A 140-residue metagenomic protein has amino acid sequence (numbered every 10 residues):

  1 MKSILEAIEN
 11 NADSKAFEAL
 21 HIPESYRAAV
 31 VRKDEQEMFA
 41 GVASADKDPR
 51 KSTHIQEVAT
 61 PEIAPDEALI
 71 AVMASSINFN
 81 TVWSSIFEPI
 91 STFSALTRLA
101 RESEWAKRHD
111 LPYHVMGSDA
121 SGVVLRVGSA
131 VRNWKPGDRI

Functional and structural regions predicted by a protein language model:
I4-I22, Q36-A74, F79, Y113-V115: A short N-terminal beta-strand-loop micro-motif at the entrance of redox/enzyme domains
I22-A29: Short structural boundary motif marking the start of a folded domain
V30-R32, I86, V124: Residue-level signal for short segments within beta-strands and strand-turn junctions of well-structured beta-sheet
A40, S84, W134-P136: Short linear functional motifs in flexible/disordered or boundary regions
A43-K47, F87, I140: Short intrinsically disordered coil segments
A59-S76, I90-I140: Glycine-rich beta-strand-centered segment in the early N-terminal region that forms part of a ligand/cofactor-binding
F79-I86: Cytochrome P450 core scaffold surrounding the K-helix E-X-X-R motif and the conserved "meander" helix-loop region
